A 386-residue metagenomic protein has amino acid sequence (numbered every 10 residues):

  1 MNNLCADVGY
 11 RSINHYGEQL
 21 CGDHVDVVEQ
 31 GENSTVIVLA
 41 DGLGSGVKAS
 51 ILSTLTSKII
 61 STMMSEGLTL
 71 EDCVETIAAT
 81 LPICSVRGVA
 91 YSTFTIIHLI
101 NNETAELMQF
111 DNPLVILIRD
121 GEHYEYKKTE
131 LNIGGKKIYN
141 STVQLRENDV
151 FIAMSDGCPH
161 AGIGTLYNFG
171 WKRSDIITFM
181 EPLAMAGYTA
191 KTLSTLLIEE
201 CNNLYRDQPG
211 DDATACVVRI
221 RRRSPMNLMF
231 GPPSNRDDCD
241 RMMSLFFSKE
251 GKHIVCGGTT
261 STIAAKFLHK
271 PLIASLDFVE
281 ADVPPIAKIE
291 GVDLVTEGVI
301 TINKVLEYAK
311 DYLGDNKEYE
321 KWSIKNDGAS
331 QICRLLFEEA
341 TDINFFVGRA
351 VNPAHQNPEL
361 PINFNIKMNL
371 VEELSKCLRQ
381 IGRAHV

Functional and structural regions predicted by a protein language model:
M1-L20: Regulatory cytosolic signal-relay segments
N2, Q30-E32, L99-T104, F110-N112 (+4 more regions): Short acidic-glycine loop/turn motifs at beta-strand connectors
E18-G31, E125-G164: Acidic loop->beta-strand submotif enriched in PP2C/PPM serine/threonine phosphatases
C21, L52-G121, I138-Y139, A190-V218: Catalytic core of PPM/PP2C metal-dependent serine/threonine phosphatase domains
H24-A78, I152, G164-D175: Primarily the active-site beta-strand->alpha-helix module of PP2C/PPM metal-dependent phosphatases, and frequently
N33-S45, Q109, Q144-Y167, V218 (+2 more regions): Conserved beta-strand-loop-short alpha-helix elements that form and flank the Mn2+/Mg2+-coordinating active site
H160-S244, K270-A274, F278-H385: C-terminal catalytic subdomain
M242-H269: Active-site beta-strand/loop microenvironment that shapes enzyme catalytic pockets
